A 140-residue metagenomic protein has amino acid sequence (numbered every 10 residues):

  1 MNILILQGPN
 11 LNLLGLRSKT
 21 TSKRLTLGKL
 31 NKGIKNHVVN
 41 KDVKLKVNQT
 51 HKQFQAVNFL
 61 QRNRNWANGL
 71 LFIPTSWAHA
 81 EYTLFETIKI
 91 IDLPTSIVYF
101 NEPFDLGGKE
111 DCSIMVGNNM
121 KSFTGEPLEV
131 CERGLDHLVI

Functional and structural regions predicted by a protein language model:
M1-L25: N-terminal beta1-alpha1 ligand-phosphate binding loop
L4, N48, L71, S96-V98 (+1 more regions): Hydrophobic/aromatic beta-strand patches that form the interior of the parallel beta-sheet core in alpha/beta enzyme
T20-V39: Short catalytic helix/loop segments, enriched in acidic residues and glycine and frequently bearing histidine
K41, I91, V116-N118: Short, structured coil segments at secondary-structure junctions
K44-F54: Short beta->alpha junction loops
V47, F104-I140: Short, glycine-/small-residue-rich phosphate/pyrophosphate-handling segment
V57-W66: Short, well-structured alpha-helical segments in soluble
W66-P103: Mid-chain, well-packed structural core segment of small domains
